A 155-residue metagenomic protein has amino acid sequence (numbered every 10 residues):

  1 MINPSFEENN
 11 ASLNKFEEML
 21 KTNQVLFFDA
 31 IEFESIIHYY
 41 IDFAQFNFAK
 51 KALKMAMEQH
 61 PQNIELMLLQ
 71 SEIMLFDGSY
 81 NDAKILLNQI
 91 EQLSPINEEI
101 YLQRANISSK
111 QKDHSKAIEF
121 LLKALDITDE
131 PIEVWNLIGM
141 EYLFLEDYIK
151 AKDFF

Functional and structural regions predicted by a protein language model:
A30, I64-E65, N97-E99, P131-E133: Helix-start (N-cap) detector for alpha-helical repeat units in TPR-like alpha-solenoids, especially tetratricopeptide
A56, Q89-I90, K123-A124: Canonical positions in the second alpha-helix
